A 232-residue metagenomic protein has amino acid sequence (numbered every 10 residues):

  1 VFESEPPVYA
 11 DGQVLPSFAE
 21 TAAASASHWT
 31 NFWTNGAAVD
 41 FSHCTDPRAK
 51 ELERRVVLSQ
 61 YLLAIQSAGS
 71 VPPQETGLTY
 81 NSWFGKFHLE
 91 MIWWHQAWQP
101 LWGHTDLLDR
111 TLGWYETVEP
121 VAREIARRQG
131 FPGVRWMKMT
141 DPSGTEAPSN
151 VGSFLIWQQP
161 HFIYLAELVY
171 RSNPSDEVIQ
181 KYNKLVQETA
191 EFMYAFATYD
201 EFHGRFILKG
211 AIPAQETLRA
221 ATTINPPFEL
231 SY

Functional and structural regions predicted by a protein language model:
V1-K86, T105, T117-R123: Acidic/polar, glycine-enriched structural segments that form the non-catalytic walls/loops of the carbohydrate-binding
V1-P7, S25, K184, E216 (+2 more regions): Substrate-binding groove of N-acetylhexosamine-processing glycoside hydrolases
S25, R55, M91, H104-T111 (+5 more regions): Stable alpha-helical elements in mature extracytoplasmic
A38-F41, Y61-A64, W94-D106, H161-S175 (+3 more regions): Well-ordered alpha-helical scaffold segments within catalytic/enzyme domains
R48, T79-M91, Q96, V178 (+1 more regions): Alpha-helical scaffold segments that form or flank carboxylate-/histidine-based iron centers
E51, R55-L58, L107-V118, E177-M193: Extended, well-ordered alpha-helical scaffold segments
V56, L63, L89-V134: Carboxylate/His-rich catalytic cores and anion/metal-binding grooves
Q74-G85, P132-Q180, M193-Y232: The feature captures the catalytic groove of carbohydrate-active enzymes
